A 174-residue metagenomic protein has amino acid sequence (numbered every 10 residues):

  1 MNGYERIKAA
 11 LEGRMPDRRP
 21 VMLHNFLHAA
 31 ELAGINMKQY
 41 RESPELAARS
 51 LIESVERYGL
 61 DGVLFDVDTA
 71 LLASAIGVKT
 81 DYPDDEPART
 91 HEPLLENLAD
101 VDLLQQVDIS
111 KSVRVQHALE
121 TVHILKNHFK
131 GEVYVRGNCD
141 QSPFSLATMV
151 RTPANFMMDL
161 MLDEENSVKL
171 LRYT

Functional and structural regions predicted by a protein language model:
M1-D85, I124, K130: N-terminal basic, low-complexity leaders that serve as flexible interaction/assembly modules and, when applicable, as
G77-T174: Active-site-proximal, glycine-rich beta->alpha crossover segments in alpha/beta enzymes that shape flexible
